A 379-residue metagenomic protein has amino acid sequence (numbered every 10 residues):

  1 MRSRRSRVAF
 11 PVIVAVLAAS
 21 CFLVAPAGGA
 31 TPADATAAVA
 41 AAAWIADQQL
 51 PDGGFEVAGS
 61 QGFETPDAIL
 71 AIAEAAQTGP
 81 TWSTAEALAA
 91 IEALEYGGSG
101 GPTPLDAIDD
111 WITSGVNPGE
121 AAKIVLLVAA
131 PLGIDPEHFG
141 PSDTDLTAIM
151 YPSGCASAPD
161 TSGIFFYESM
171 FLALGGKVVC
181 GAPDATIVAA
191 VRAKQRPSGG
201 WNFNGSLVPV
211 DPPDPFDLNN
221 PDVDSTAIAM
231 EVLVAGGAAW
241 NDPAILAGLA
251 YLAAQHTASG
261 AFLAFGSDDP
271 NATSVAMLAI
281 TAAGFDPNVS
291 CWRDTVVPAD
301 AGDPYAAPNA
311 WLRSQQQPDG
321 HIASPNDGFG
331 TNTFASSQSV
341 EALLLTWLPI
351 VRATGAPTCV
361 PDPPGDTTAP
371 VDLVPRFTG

Functional and structural regions predicted by a protein language model:
R2-I13: Bacterial N-terminal signal peptides that target proteins for export
P11-F22: Bacterial N-terminal signal peptides
A18, T346-P349, V360: Secretion-targeting segments and adjacent low-complexity export tracts
A25-G29: Sec/Tat signal peptide C-region and signal peptidase I cleavage site
A30-A37, G54-S83, D106-H138, A156-A189 (+3 more regions): An alpha-helical repeat/solenoid feature that recognizes helix-turn-helix modules
T31-Q49: Short N-terminal segments immediately surrounding and downstream of signal-peptide cleavage
P364-G379: C-terminal cell-surface addressing/anchoring modules of secreted/extracellular proteins
